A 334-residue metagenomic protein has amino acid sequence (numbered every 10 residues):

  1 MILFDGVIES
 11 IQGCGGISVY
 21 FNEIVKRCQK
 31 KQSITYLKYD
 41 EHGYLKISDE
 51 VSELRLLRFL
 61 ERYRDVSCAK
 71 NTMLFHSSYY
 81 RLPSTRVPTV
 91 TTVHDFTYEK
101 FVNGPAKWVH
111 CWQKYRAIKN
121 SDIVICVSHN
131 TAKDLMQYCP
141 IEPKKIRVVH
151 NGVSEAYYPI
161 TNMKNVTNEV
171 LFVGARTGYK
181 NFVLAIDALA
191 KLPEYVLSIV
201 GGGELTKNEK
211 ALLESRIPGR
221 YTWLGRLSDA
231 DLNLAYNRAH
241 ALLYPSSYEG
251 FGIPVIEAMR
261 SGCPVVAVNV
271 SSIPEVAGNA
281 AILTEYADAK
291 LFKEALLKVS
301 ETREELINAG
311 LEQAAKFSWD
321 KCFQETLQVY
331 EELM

Functional and structural regions predicted by a protein language model:
M1-M334: Carbohydrate transferase catalytic cores enriched for Leloir-type hexosyltransferases
